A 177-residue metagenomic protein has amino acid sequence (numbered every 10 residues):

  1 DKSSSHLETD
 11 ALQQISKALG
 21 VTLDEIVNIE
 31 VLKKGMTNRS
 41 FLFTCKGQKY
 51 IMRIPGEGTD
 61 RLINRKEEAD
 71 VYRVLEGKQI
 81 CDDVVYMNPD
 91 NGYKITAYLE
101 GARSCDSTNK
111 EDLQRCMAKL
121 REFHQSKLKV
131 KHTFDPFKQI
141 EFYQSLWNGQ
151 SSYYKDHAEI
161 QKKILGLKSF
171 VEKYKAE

Functional and structural regions predicted by a protein language model:
D1-S5: Solvent-exposed, charged helical/coil patches that constitute nucleic-acid or partner-interaction surfaces
H6-L23, L128-E177: An alpha-helical support segment within catalytic cores of ATP-dependent transferases
L23-V31: Conserved N-terminal boundary motif of the eukaryotic protein kinase catalytic domain
E30-Q139, S145-N148, S152-E159: ATP-binding pocket architecture of kinase catalytic cores
